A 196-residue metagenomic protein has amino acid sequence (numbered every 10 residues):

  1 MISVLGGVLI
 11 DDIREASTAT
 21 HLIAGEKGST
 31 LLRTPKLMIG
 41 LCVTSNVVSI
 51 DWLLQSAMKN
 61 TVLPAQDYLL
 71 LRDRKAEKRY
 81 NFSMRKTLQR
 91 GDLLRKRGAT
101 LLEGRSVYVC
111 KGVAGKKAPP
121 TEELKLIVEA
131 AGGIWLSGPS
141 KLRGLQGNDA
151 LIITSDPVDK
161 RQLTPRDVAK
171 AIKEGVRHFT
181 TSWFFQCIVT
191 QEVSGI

Functional and structural regions predicted by a protein language model:
M1-V8, N46, R74, M84-K86 (+4 more regions): Long, low-complexity, Ser/Thr- and acidic/proline-rich intrinsically disordered regions
L9-Q66, L71, G115-I196: BRCT (BRCA1 C-terminal) domain core and associated BRCT-interaction motifs
T34, M38, P64-R105, G112-V113 (+1 more regions): A structural signal for long, well-ordered, hydrophobic/aromatic- and basic-residue-enriched core segments of folded
